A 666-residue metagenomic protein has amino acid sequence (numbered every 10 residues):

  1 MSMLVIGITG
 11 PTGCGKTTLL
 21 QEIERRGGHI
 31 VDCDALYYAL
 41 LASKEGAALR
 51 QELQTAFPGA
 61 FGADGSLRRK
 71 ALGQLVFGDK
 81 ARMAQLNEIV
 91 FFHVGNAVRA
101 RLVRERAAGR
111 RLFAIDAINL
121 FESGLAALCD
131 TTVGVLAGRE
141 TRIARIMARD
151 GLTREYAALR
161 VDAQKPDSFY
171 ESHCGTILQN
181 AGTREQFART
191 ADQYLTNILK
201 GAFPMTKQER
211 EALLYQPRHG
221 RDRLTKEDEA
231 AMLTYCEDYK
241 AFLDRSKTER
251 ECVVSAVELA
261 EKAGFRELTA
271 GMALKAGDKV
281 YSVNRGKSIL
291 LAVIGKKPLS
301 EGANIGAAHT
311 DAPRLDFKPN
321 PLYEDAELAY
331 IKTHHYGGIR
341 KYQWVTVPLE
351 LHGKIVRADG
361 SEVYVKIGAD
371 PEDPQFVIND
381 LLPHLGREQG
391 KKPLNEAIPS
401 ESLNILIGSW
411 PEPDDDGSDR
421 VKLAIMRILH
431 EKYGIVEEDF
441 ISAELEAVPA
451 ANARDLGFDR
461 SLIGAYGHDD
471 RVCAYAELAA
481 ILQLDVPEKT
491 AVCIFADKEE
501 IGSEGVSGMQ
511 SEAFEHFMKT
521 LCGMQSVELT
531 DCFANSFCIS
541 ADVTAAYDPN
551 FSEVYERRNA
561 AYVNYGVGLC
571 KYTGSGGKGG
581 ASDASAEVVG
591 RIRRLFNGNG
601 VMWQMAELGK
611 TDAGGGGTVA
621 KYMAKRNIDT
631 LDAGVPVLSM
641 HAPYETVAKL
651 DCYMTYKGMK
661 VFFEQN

Functional and structural regions predicted by a protein language model:
I8: Hydrophobic anchor at the beta1->P-loop junction of P-loop NTPases
C14: ATP-binding Walker
T17: Walker A/P-loop
G28-A42: Short beta-strand-centered segment that lines the nucleotide-binding/catalytic pocket of NTP-utilizing
Y38-R111: ATP-dependent small-molecule kinase phosphotransfer cores that center on conserved nucleotide phosphate-binding segments
A97-V98, A127-L128, R139, A148-L199: Small-molecule kinase domains that catalyze NTP-dependent phosphoryl transfer to phosphate-bearing small molecules
R99-A107, L112-R149: ATP-dependent NMP and nucleoside kinases share a basic, alpha-helical "lid"
M205-N666: N-terminal hydrophobic/helix-forming segments and targeting peptides
